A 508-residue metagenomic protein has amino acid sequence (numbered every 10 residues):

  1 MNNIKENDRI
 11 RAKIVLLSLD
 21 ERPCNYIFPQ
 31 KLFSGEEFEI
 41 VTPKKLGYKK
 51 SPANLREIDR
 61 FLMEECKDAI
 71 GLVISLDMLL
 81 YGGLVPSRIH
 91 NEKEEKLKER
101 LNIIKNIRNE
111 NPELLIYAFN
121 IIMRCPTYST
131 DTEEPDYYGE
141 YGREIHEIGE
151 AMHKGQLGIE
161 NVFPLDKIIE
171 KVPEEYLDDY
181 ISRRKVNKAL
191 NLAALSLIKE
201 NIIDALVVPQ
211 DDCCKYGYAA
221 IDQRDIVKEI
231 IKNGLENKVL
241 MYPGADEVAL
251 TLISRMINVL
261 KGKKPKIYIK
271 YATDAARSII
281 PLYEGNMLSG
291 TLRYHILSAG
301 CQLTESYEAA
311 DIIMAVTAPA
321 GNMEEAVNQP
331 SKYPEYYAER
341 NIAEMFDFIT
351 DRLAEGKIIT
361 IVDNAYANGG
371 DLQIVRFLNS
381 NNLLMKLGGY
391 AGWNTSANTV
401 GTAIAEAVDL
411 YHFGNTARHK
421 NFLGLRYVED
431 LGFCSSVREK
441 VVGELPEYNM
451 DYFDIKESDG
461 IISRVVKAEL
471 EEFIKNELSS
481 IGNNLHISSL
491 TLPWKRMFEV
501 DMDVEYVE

Functional and structural regions predicted by a protein language model:
N2-E508: An N-terminal assembly and electron-transfer interface module characteristic of large anaerobic redox and radical
